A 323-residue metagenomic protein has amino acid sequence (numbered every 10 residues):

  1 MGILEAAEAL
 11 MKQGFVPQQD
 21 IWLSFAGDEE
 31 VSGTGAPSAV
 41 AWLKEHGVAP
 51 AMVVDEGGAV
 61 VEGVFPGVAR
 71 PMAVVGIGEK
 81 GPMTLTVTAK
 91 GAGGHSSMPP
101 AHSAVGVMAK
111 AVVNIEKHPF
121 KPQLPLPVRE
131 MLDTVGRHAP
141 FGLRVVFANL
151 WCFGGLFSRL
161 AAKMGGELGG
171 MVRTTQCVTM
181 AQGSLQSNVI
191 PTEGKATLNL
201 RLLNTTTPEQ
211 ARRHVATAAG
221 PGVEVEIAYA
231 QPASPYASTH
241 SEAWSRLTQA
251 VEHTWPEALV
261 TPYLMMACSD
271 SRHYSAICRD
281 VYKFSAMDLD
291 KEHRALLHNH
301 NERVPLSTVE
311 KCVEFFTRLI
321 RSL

Functional and structural regions predicted by a protein language model:
M1-T34, L85-A89, M98-P119, L198 (+1 more regions): Alpha-helical metal-binding/catalytic segments enriched in His/Glu/Asp
M1-V74: Acidic/histidine-rich catalytic neighborhood of metal-dependent amide-processing enzymes
Q18, V48-A49, V68-R70, G78-T84 (+2 more regions): Short, solvent-exposed loop/turn segments at the edges of secondary structure
V61-E62, K121-L185, T192, N204 (+2 more regions): An extended, acidic, His-containing surface patch that forms the Zn2+-binding/catalytic region of metallohydrolases
I77, L85, A92-G94, M98-N149: Polar, glycine-rich mid-to-C-terminal structural blocks that act as macromolecule-binding/assembly scaffolds
G78, P99-A101, G169, Q186-P191: Short, solvent-exposed beta-strand/turn "edge" segments of beta-rich domains on protein surfaces
H102, A111, E209-A219: Short amphipathic alpha-helices in soluble, non-transmembrane regions that often serve as interface/regulatory elements
I115-P119, A216-E224: A common structural junction motif
